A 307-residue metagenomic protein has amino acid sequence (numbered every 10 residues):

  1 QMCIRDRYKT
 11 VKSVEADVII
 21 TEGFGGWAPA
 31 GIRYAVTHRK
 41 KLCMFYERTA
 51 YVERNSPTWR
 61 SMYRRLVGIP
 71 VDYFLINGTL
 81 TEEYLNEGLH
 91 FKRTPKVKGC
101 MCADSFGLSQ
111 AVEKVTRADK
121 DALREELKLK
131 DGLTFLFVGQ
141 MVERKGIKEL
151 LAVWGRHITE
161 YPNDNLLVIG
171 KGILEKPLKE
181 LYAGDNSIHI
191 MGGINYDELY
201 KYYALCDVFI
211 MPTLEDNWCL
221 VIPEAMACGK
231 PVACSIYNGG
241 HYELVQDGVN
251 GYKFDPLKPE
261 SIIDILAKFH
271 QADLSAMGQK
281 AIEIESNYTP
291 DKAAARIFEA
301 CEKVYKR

Functional and structural regions predicted by a protein language model:
M2-I4: Short, small-residue-biased leader/transition segments that mark boundaries at the very start of proteins
K40-T58, P70-Y73: A short, histidine- and acid-enriched strand-loop-helix "catalytic/donor-clamping" loop that lines the nucleotide-sugar
I69-D121, K130: Donor nucleotide-sugar binding/catalytic pocket of nucleotide-sugar-dependent glycosyltransferases
L129-K145, L151-G155: Conserved donor-binding/catalytic core segment of Leloir-type glycosyltransferases
K176-I194: Nucleotide-activated donor-binding/catalytic signature segment of Leloir-type glycosyltransferases, i.e., the conserved
G193-I194, K201-C206: Short alpha-helical donor nucleotide-sugar binding micro-motif in glycosyltransferases
L214: Aromatic "clamp/platform" in nucleotide-sugar-dependent glycosyltransferases that forms part of the donor/acceptor
P231-S235: Short hydrophobic beta-strand element within catalytic cores of glycosyltransferases and related nucleotide-activated
